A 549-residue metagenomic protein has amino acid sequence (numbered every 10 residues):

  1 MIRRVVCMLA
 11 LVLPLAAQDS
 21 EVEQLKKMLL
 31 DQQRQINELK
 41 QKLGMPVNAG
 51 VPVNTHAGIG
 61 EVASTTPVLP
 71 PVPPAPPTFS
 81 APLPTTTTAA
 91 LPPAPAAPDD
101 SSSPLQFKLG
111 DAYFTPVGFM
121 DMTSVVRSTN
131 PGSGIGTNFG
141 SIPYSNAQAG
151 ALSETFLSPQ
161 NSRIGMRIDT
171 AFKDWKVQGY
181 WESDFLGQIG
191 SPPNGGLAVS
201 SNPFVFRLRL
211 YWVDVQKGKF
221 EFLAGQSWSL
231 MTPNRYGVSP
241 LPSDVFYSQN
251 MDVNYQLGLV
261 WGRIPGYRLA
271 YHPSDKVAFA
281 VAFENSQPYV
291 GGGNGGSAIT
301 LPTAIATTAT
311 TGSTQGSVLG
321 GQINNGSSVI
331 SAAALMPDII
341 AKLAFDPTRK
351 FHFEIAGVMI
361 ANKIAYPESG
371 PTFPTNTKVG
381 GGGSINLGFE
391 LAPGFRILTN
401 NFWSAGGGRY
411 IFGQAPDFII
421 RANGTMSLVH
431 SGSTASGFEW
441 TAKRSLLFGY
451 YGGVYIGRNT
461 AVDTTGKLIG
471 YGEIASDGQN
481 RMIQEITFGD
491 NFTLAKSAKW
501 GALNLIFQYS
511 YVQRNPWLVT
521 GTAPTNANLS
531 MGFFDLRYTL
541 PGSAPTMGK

Functional and structural regions predicted by a protein language model:
A17-I135, G548-K549: N-terminal periplasmic/intermembrane-space "pro-region" immediately following the signal or transit peptide
S101-T137, S141-S297, L335-M336, I340-T348 (+3 more regions): Outer membrane beta-barrel
A112, S153-S162, F204-R209, W261-P265 (+6 more regions): Residues that define the transmembrane beta-barrel architecture of outer-membrane proteins
G118, G179-W181, F222-A224, F279-V281 (+8 more regions): Membrane-embedded beta-strand positions of outer-membrane beta-barrel proteins
T129-I135, S191-A198, P203-F204, R235-P242 (+9 more regions): Outer-membrane beta-barrel translocator domains and adjoining extracellular loop/strand segments of Gram-negative
K173-K176, K219-F222, K276-V281, K350-F353 (+4 more regions): Repeated loop/turn-to-beta-strand initiation elements of outer-membrane beta-barrel proteins
A334, F345-F488, K549: Detector for outer-membrane/organellar transmembrane beta-barrel domains, recognizing the amphipathic beta-strand
N526-K549: Outer-membrane beta-barrel "beta-signal"
